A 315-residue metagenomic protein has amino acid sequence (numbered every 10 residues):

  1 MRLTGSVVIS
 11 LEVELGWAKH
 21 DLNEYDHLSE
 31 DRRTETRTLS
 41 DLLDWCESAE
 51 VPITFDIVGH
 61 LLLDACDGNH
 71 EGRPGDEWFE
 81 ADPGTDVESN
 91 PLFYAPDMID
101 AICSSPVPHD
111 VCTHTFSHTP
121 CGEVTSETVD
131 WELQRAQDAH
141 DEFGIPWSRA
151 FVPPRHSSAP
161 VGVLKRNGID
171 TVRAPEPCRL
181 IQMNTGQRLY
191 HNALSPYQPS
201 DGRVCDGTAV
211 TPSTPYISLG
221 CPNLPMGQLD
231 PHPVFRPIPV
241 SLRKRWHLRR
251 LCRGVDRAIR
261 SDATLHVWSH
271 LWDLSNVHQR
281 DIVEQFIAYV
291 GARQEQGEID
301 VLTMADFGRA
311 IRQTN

Functional and structural regions predicted by a protein language model:
R2-A101, V107, W147, I282 (+1 more regions): Active-site beta->alpha N-cap acidic-glycine motif
V7-L11, I53-F55, H109-H114, R149-F151 (+4 more regions): Hydrophobic faces of well-ordered beta-strands that scaffold small-molecule active sites in alpha/beta enzyme cores
G16-K19, L61-C66, T119-E123, S157-G162 (+4 more regions): Short catalytic/ligand-binding loop motif for oxyanion handling, primarily in non-cytosolic enzymes, centered on
N23-T34, E80-L92, S117-E127, W147-R149 (+2 more regions): The substrate-binding groove and active-site-proximal loops of carbohydrate-active enzymes, especially glycoside
E50, T171-E176, S241, R245-N315: C-terminal domain-boundary segment and adjacent tail
I57-D64, R149-S157, L302-G308: Short, solvent-exposed turn/loop segments enriched in Gly/Ser/Thr/Pro and often Arg
P83-E88, E142, P146-S261: Active-site-adjacent pocket scaffolds in enzyme catalytic domains
V129-H140: An active-site-proximal "capping" alpha-helix that borders the catalytic cofactor pocket
